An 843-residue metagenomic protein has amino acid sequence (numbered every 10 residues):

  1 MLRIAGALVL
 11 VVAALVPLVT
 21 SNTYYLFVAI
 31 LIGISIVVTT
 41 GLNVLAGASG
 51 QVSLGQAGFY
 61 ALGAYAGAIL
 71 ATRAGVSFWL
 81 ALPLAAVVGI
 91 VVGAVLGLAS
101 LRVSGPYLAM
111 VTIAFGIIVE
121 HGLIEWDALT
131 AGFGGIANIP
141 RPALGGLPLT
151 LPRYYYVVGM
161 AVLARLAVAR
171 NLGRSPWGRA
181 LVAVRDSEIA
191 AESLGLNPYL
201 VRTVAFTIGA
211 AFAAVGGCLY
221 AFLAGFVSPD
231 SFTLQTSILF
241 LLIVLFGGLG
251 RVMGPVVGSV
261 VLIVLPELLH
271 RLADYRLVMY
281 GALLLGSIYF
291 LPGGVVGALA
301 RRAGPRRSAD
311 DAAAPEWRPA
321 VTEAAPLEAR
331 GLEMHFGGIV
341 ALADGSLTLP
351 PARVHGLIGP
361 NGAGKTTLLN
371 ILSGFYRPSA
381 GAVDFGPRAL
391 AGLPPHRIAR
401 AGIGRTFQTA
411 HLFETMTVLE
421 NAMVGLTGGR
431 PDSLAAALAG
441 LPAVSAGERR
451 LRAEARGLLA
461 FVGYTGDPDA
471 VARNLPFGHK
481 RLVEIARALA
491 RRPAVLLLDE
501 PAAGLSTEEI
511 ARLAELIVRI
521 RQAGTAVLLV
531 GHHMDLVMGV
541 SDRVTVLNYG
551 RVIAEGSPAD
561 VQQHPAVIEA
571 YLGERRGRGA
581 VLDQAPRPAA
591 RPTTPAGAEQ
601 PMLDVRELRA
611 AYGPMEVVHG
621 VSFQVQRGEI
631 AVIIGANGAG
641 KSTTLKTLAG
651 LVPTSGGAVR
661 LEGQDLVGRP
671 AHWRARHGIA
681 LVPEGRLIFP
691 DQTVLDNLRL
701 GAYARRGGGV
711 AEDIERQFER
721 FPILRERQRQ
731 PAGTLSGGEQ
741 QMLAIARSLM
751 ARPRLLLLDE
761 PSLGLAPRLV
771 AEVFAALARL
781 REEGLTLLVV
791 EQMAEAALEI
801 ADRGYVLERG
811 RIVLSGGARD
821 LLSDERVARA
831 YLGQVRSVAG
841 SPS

Functional and structural regions predicted by a protein language model:
M1-A313: Transmembrane alpha-helices and adjacent helix-loop boundaries
V168, E316-P319, R591-P595: Short, P/G- and charge-enriched loop/turn segments at secondary-structure junctions
E323-A329, M334-S843: Glycine-rich phosphate-binding loops of nucleotide-dependent enzymes
